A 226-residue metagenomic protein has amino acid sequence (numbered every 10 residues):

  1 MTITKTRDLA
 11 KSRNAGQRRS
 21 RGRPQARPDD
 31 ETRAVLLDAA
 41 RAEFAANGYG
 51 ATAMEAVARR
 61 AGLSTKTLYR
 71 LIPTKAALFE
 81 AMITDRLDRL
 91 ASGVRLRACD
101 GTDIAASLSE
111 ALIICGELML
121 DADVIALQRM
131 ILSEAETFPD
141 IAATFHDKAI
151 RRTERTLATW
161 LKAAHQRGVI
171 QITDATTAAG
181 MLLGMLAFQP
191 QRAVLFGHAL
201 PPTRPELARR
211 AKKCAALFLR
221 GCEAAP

Functional and structural regions predicted by a protein language model:
M1-R23, E110, I114, R155 (+2 more regions): C-terminal peripheral helix-coil segments that are non-catalytic and often amphipathic
T2-N47, A51-L63, Y69-A77, D103: Basic, helix-initiating cap at the start of DNA-binding domains
T32, K75, M82, R86 (+6 more regions): Hydrophobic/aromatic residues within well-ordered alpha-helical segments
Y49-G50, I141, I170: Conserved hydrophobic residue
E80-A111, E117-M119, L157, A163: Amphipathic alpha-helical linker/stalk segments
A106, A126, M130, D140-Q166 (+2 more regions): Amphipathic alpha-helical packing segments from all-alpha helical-bundle domains
M119-T144, Q191-H198: Amphipathic alpha-helical segments used for helix-helix packing
Q171, A175-A179: Membrane-interface starts of transmembrane alpha-helices
